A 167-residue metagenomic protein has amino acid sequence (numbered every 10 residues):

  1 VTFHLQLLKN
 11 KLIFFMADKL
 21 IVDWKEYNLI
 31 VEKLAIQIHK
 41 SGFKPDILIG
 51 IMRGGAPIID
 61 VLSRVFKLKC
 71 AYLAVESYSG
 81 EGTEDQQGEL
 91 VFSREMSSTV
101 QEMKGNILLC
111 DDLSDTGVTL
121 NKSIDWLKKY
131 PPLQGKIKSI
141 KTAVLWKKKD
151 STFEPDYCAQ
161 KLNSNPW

Functional and structural regions predicted by a protein language model:
H4-W167: PRPP-associated nucleotide enzymes
